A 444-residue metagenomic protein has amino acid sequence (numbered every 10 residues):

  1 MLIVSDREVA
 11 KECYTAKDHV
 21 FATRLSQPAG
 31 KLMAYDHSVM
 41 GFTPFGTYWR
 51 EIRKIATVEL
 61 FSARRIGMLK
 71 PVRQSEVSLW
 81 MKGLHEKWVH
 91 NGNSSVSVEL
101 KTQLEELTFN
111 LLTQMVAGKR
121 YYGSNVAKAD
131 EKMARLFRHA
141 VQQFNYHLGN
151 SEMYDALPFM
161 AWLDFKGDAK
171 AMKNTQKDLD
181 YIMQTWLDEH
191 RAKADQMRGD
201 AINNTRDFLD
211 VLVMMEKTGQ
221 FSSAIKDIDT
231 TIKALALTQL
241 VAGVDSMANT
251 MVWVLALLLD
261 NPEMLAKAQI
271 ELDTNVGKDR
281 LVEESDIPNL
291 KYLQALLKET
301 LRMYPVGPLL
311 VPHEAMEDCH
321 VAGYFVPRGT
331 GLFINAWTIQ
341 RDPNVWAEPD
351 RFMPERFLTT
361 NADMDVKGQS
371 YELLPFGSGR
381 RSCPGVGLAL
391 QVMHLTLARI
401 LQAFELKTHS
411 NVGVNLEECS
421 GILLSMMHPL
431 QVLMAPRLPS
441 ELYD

Functional and structural regions predicted by a protein language model:
M1, R64-S75, E86-Q114, G123-R135 (+8 more regions): Cytochrome P450
M1-V72, L104-T113, A129-P158, I422: Cytochrome P450 substrate-recognition site 1
F61-R65, A140, Y146-Y154, K173-M251 (+4 more regions): Conserved cytochrome P450 catalytic core segment spanning the I/J/K helices
T108, L112, V116, T175 (+7 more regions): Central I-helix of cytochrome P450 enzymes
Y122, P262-M264, V386-S425: Cytochrome P450 heme-binding "Cys pocket" and the immediately downstream C-terminal segment
Y181, P262, V282-G323, T330 (+2 more regions): Conserved cytochrome P450 K-helix E-x-x-R motif and the immediately C-terminal K′/meander segment
L237, A322, T360-M393, E418-S420: Cytochrome P450 heme-thiolate "Cys pocket" and heme-binding signature region
M316, I334-M364: Conserved cytochrome P450 K-helix/beta-meander segment immediately N-terminal to the heme-binding cysteine loop
